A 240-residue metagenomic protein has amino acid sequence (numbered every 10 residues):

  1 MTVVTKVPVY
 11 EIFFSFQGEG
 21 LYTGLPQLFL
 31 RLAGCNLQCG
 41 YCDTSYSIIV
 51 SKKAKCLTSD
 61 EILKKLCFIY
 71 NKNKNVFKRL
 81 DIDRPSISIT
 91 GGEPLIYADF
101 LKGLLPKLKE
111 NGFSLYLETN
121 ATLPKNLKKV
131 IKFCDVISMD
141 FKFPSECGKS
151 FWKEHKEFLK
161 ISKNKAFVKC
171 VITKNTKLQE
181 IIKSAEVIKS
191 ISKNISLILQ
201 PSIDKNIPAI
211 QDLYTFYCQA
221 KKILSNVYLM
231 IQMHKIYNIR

Functional and structural regions predicted by a protein language model:
M1: Polyanion-binding catalytic cores of nucleic-acid enzymes and NTP/SAM-utilizing transferases
V4-Y41: N-terminal pre-triad scaffold of radical SAM enzymes
V7, Q38-F133: Conserved Radical SAM active-site core
G20-Y22, R79, K189, Q219: Generic marker of residues within folded, mature protein domains
F29, S86-S88, F167-K169: Short aromatic/hydrophobic contact patches that present stacked aromatics for nucleic-acid/ligand binding
R31, T90, I198: Conserved Rossmann-like nucleotide-binding pocket used by diverse enzymes that bind dinucleotide cofactors
I96-R240: Conserved AdoMet/S-adenosylmethionine-binding subsite of the radical SAM
